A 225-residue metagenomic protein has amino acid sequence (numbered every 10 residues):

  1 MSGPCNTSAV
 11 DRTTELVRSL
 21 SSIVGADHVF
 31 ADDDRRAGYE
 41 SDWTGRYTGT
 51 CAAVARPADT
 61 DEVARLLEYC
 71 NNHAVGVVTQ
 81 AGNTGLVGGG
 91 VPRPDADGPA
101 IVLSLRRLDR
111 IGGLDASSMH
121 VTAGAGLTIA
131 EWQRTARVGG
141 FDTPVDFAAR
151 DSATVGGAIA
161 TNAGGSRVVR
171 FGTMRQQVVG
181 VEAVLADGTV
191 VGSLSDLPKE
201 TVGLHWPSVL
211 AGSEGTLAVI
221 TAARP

Functional and structural regions predicted by a protein language model:
M1-E68, G85-M119, R134, A148 (+1 more regions): N-terminal flexible segment immediately upstream of the FAD-binding catalytic core in FAD-dependent oxidoreductases
V75-G76, D142: Residue-level detector of anion-binding/catalytic polar loops
Q80-T84: Glycine-rich beta-strand-to-loop/alpha-helix junction loops that act as flexible
R110-P225: FAD-binding subdomain of flavoenzyme oxidoreductases
